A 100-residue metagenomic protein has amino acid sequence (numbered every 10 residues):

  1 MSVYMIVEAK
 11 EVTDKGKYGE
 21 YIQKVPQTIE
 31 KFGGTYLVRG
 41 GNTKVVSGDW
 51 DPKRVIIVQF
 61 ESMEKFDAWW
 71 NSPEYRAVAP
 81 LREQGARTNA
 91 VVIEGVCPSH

Functional and structural regions predicted by a protein language model:
M1-V55, E61-N71, E94-H100: Short S/T/G/P-rich N-terminal loop/turn motif that feeds into the first structured element of a domain
R54-I56, T88-N89: Generic beta-strand structural signal
D67-W69, E74-V91: C-terminal structural segments of small proteins and small subunits
